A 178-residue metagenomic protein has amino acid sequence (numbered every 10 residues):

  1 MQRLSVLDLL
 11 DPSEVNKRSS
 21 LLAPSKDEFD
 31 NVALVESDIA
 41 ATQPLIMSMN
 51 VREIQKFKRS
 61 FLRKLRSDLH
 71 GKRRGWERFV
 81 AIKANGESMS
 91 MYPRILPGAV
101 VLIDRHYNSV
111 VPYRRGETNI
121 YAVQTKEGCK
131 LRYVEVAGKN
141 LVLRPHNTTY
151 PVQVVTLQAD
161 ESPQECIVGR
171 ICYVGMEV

Functional and structural regions predicted by a protein language model:
M1: Short, basic-rich loop-to-helix N-cap that marks the start of a DNA-contacting helix
L7-P97, N108-V110, G175-V178: Short, positionally conserved secondary-structure boundary motifs
G75-V178: Acidic/glycine-rich C-terminal interaction modules and beta/coil loop segments that lie outside canonical DNA-binding
